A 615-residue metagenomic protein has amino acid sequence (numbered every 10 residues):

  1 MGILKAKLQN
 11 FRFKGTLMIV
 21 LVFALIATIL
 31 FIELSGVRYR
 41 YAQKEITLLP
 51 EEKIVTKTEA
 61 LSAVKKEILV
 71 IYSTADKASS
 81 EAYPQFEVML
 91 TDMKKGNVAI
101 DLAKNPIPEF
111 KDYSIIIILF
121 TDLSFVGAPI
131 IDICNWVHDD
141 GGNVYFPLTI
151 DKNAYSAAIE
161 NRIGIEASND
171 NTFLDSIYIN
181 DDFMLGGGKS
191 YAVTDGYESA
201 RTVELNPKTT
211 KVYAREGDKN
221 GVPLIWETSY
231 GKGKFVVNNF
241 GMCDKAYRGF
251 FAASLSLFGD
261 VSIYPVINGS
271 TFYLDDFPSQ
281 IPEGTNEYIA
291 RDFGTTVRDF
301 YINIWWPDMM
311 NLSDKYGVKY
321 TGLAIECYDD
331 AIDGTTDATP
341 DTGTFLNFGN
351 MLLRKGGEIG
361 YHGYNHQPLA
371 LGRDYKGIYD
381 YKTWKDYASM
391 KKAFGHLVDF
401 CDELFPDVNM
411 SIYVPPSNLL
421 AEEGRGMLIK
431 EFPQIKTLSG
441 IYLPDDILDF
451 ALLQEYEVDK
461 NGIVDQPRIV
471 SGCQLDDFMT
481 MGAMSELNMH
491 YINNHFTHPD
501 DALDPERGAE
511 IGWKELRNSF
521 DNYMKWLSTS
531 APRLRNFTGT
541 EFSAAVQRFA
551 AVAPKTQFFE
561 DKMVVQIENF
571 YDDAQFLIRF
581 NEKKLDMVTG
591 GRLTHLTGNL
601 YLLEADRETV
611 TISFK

Functional and structural regions predicted by a protein language model:
L17-A27, D386-V458: Catalytic domains of cell-wall/extracellular-matrix polysaccharide-remodeling enzymes, centered on de-N-acetylation
V64-I68, Y197-G269: A glycine-centered loop/beta-turn motif at secondary-structure junctions
K66-T74, H138-D139, F146-I163, D314-E423 (+1 more regions): Metal-dependent polysaccharide deacetylase catalytic core of the NodB/CE4 family, i.e., the active-site-bearing domain
A75-P147, D151-K152, N303: Helical hinge/lid and interdomain linker segments adjacent to catalytic or ligand-binding clefts that mediate domain
L123-A192: A glycine-rich, often tryptophan-bearing local segment used as a flexible ligand/cofactor-contacting loop or short
F240-G241, V261-I281, S313, L404 (+4 more regions): Catalytic grooves of carbohydrate-active enzymes
C243-A253, L257-M351, K355: Active-site beta->alpha N-cap acidic-glycine motif
A253-T271, D308-T321, F432-Q454, T497-F580 (+1 more regions): C-terminal domain-boundary segment and adjacent tail
